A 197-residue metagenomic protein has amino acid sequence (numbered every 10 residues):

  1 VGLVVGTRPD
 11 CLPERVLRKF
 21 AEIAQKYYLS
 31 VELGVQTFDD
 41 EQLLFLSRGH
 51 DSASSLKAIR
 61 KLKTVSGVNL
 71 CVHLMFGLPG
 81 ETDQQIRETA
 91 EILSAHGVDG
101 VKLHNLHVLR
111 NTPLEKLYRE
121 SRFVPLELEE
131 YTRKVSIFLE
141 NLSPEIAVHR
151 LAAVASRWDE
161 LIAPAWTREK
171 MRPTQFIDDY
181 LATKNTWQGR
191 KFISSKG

Functional and structural regions predicted by a protein language model:
V1-L12, Y28-S55, K102: Core AdoMet radical
L3-V5, L29-L33, L70-L74, V101-L103 (+1 more regions): Hydrophobic faces of well-ordered beta-strands that scaffold small-molecule active sites in alpha/beta enzyme cores
D10, D40, K61-Q85, N105-R110 (+2 more regions): Conserved strand-turn element in the central/C-terminal portion of the radical SAM core barrel that lines
E14-F20, P79-A95, W158-E160: Catalytic cores of alpha/beta
R18-Y28, R60-V65: Acidic (Asp/Glu)-rich catalytic clusters
K19, S54-L62, I92, I137: Short, conserved SAM-binding segment of the class I
S55-L56, T82, I86, Y131 (+1 more regions): Aromatic/hydrophobic pocket-lining residues that form the small-molecule binding cavity in soluble enzyme cores
S94, G100, H107-G197: Auxiliary Fe-S-binding modules of radical SAM enzymes
